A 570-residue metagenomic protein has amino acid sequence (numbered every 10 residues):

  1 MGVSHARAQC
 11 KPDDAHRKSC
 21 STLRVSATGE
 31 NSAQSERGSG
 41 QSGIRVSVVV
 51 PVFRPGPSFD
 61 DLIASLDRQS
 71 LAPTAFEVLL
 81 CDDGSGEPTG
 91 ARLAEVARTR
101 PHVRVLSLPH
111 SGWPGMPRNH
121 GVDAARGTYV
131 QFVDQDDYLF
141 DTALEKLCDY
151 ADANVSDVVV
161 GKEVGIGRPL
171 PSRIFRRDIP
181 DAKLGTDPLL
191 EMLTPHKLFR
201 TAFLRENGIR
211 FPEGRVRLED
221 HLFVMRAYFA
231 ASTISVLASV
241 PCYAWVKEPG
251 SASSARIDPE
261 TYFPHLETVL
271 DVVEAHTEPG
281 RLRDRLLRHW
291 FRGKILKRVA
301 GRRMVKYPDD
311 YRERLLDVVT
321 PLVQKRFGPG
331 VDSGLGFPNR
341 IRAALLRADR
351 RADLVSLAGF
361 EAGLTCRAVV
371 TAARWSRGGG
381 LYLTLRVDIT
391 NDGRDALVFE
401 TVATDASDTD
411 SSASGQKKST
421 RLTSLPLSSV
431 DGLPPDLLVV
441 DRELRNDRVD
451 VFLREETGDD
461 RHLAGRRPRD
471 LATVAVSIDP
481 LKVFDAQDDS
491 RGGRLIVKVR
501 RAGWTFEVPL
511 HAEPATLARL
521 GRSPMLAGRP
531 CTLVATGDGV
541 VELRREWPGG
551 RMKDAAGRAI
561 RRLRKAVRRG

Functional and structural regions predicted by a protein language model:
G2, C20-G40, A300-G570: Basic, ligand-binding patches in group-transfer machinery, especially extracytoplasmic/periplasmic segments
G2, R7, D14-K18, T22-H265: Nucleotide-sugar donor-binding/catalytic module of glycosyltransferases that assemble extracellular/cell-envelope
A94, E267-E274, D284-R288, L316 (+3 more regions): Generic detector of well-ordered alpha-helical segments enriched in charged/polar residues, highlighting helical
P101-V103, F140, E163, E206 (+7 more regions): Generic preference for hydrophobic/aromatic residues in regular secondary structure cores
G121-D123, G208-E213, T261-H265, D284-R292 (+1 more regions): Short secondary-structure transition/capping segments
G208-D220, H289-F291, L346-L357: A broadly tuned preference for mixed-charge, low-complexity surface segments
V240-E248, S253-G280, I295, K306-V323: Catalytic core of nucleotide-sugar-dependent glycosyltransferases
L282-K306: P-loop NTPase catalytic cores that bind/hydrolyze ATP
